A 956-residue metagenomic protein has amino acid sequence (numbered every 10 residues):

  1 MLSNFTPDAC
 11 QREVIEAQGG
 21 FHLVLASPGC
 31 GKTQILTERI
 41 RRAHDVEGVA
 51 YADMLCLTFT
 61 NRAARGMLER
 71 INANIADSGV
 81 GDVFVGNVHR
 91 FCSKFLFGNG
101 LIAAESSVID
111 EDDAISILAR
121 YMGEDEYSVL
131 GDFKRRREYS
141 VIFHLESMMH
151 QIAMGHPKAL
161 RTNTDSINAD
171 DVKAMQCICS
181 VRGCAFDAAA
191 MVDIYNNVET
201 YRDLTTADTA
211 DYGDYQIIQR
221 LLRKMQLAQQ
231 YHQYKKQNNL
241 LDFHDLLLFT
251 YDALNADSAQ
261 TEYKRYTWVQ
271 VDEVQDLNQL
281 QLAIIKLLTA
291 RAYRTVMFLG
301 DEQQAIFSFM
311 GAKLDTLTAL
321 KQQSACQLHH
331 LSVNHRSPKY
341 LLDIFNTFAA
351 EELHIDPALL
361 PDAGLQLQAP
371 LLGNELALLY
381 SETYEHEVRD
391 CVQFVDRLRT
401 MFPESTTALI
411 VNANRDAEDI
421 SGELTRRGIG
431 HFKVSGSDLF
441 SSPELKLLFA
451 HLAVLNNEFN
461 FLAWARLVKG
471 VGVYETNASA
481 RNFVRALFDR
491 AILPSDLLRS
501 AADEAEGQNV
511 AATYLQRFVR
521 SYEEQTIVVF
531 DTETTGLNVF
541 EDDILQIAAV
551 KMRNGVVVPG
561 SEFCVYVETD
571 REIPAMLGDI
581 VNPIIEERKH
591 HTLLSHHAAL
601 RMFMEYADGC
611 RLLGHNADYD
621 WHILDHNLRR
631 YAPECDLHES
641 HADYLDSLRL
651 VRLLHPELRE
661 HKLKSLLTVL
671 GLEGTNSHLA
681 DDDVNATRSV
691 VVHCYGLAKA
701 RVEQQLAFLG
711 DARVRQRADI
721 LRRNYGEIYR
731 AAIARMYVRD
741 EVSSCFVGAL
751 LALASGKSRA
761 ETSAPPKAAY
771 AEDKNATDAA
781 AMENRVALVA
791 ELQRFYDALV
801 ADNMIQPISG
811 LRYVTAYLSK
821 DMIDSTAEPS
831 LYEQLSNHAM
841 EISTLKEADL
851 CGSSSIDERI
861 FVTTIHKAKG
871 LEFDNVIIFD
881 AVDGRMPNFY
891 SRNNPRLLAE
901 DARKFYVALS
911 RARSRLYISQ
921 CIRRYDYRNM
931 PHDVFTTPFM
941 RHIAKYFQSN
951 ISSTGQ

Functional and structural regions predicted by a protein language model:
M1-E105, A868, S910: P-loop NTPase Walker
N4-E16, G20-P28, F84, D110-A114 (+6 more regions): Conserved helicase NTPase motor core
L23-L36, I40, C326-Q327, N334-I429 (+8 more regions): Helicase P-loop NTPase motor core
Y51-A169, T318, D643: Conserved P-loop NTPase-based nucleic-acid remodeling module centered on helicase motor cores
G86-K94, V269-E273, L299, A413-R415 (+5 more regions): Conserved helicase core region in the C-terminal RecA-like lobe
L221-K224, E458-V528, G536, K551-R553 (+1 more regions): Accessory C-terminal helicase-associated subdomains
V473, A478-S479, H693, S854 (+1 more regions): C-terminal accessory regions
Q525-F530, T535-P633, L637-H641, E657-G674 (+1 more regions): Conserved non-catalytic scaffold segment of RNase H-like nuclease domains
